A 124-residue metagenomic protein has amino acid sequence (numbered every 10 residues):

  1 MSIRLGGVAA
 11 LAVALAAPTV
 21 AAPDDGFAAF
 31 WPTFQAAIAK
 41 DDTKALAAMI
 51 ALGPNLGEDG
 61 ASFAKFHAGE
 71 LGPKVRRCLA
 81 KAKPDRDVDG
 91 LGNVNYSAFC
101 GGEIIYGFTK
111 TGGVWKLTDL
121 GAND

Functional and structural regions predicted by a protein language model:
M1-A9: Bacterial N-terminal signal peptides that target proteins for export
A9-T19: Hydrophobic core
A17-A39, A48: Short, low-complexity N-terminal intrinsically disordered segments enriched in polar/charged residues
K40-T43, K110-T111: A short, structured loop/turn motif at beta-sheet edges
D42-G53: Short, well-ordered alpha-helical segments enriched in acidic and aromatic residues
L56-A61: A short gly/proline-enriched turn/hairpin at secondary-structure junctions
F63-K65: Internal interaction segment
A68-D124: Exposed beta-sheet edge and beta->alpha loop/turn motif
